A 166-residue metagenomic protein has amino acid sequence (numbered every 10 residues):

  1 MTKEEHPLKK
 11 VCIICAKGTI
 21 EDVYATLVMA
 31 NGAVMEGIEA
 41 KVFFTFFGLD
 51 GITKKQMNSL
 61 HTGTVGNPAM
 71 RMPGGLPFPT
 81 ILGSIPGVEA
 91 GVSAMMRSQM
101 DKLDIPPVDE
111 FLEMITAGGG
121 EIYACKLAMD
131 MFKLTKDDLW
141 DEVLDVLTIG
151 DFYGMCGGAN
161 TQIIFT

Functional and structural regions predicted by a protein language model:
M1-D22, V28-N31: N-terminal glycine-/serine-/threonine-rich phosphate-binding loop
I13-V23, I52-T53, Q99-K102: Short, glycine-rich nucleotide/cofactor-binding loops
Y24-G37, V42: Histidine-anchored nucleotide/phosphate-binding helix
A40-F46, Y123-K126: Short internal beta-strands
G48-H61: N-terminal beta-loop-helix "entrance" segment that forms/cooperates in small-molecule cofactor or anionic ligand
L60-M96, M100, D104: A glycine-rich helix N-cap at a beta->alpha junction
E89-G150, G154-M155: A charged, amphipathic interaction segment
G154-F165: Gly/Ser-rich helix-loop-strand patches that form or flank binding pockets for ribonucleotide-derived cofactors
